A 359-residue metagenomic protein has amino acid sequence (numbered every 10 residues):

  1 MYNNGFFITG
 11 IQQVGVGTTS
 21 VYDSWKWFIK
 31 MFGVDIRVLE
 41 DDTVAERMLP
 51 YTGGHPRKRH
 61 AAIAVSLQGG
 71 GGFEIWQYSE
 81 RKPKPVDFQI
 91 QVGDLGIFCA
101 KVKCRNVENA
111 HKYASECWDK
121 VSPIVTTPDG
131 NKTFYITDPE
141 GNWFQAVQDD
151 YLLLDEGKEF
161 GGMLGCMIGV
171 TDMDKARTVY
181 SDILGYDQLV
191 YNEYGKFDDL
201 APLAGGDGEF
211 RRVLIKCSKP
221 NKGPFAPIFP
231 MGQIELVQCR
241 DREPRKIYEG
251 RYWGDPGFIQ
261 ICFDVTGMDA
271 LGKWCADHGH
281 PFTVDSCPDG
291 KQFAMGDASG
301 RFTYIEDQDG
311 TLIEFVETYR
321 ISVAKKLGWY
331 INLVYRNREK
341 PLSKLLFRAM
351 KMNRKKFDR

Functional and structural regions predicted by a protein language model:
T9-T19, R57-E80, K84-Y113, K132-T137 (+5 more regions): Vicinal oxygen chelate
V16-G70, T126, G169-M231, G296 (+1 more regions): Core segments of cupin and vicinal oxygen chelate
W27-F32, K112-C117, S181-D182, K273-H278: Short amphipathic alpha-helices in soluble, non-transmembrane regions that often serve as interface/regulatory elements
D42-R47, K82, V86-Q89, Q145-M163 (+2 more regions): Short, flexible helix-coil linker/hinge segments at the edges of structured domains or between repeats
E74-Y78, N131-E156: Short, structured interface segments
T126-D129, A204-L214, V237-R240, P244-E249 (+2 more regions): Intrinsic, low-complexity N-terminal interaction/targeting segments
N142-F144, L189, I313: Generic structural signal for well-ordered beta-strand positions
D150-G161, R320-K355: A short, polar/charged loop-to-alpha-helix boundary motif
